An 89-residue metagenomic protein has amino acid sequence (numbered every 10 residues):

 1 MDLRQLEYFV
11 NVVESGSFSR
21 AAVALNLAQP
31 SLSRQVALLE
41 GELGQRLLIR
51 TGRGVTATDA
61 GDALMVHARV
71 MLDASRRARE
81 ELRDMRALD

Functional and structural regions predicted by a protein language model:
D2-Q5, Q29, G61: The N-cap/first-turn positions of alpha helices within or immediately adjacent to helix-turn-helix DNA-binding domains
Q5-V12, L64, M71: Short alpha-helical "packing" element that flanks the helix-turn-helix/winged-helix DNA-binding module
V12-A28: Short helix-boundary/capping micro-motifs
S15, A24, L38-R46, R79: Residue cluster at the C-terminal edge of the helix-turn-helix DNA-binding motif
E40-D59: A short LG(V/I)-centered, amphipathic sequence patch enriched for acidic residue(s) preceding the LG motif
A60-A74, M85: Short, solvent-exposed amphipathic helices
R83-D89: Interdomain hinge and pocket-entrance segments immediately C-terminal to HTH DNA-binding domains
